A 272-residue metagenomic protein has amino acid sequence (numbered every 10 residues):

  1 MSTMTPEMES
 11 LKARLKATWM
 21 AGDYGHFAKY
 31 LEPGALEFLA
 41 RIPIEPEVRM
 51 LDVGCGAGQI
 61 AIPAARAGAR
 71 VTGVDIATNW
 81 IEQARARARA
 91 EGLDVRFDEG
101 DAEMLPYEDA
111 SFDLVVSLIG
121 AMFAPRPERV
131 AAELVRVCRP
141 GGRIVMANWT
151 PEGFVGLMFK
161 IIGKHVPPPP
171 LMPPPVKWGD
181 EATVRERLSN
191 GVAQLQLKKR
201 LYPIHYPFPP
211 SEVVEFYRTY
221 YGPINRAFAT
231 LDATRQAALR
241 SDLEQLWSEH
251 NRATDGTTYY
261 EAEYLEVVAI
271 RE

Functional and structural regions predicted by a protein language model:
S2-E45, Q59, Q83, V214: Conserved class I S-adenosyl-L-methionine
R49-M104, R129: Class I SAM-dependent methyltransferase SAM/SAH-binding core
E103-L114: A short acidic, Gly/Pro-enriched loop at the edge of an enzyme's catalytic core that lines a small-molecule cofactor
L114-P127: A short SAM/SAH-binding and catalytic strip from SAM-dependent methyltransferases
E128-R129, V135, R139-F208, I224 (+1 more regions): Conserved catalytic/acceptor-binding region of the Class I
K177-E272: Conserved Class I S-adenosyl-L-methionine
